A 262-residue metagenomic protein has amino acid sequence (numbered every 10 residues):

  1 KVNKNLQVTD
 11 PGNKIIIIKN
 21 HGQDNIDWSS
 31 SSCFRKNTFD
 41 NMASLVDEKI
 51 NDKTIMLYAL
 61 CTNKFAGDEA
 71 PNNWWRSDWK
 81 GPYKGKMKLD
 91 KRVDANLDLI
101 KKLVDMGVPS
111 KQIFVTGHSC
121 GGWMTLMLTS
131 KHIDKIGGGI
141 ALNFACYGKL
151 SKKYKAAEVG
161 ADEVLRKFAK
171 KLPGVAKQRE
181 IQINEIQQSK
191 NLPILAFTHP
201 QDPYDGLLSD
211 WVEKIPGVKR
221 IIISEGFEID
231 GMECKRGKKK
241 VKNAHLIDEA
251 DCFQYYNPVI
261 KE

Functional and structural regions predicted by a protein language model:
K1-K14, I55, A157-G160: A domain-start/cap signature at the N-terminus of enzymes
L6-K49: Short, surface-exposed "cap/lid" segments of acyl-processing enzymes
F34-K49, T198-R236: Active-site-adjacent alpha-helix of alpha/beta-hydrolase-fold enzymes
D47-W74: Conserved alpha/beta-hydrolase
W74-M106: Alpha/beta-hydrolase active-site loop
K102-D105, K111-V159: Primarily recognizes the serine-hydrolase "nucleophile elbow" in alpha/beta-hydrolase and SGNH/GDSL folds
C146-S224: The feature captures the conserved acid-bearing segment of alpha/beta-hydrolase catalytic domains
P216-E262: C-terminal catalytic histidine-bearing segment of alpha/beta-hydrolase fold enzymes
